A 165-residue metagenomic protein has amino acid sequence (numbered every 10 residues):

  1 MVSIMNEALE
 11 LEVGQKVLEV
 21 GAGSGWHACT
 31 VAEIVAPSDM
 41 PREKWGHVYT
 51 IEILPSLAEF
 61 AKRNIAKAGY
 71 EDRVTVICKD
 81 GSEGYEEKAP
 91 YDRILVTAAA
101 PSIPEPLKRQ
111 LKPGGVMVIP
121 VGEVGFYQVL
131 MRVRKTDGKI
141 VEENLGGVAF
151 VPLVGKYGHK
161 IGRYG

Functional and structural regions predicted by a protein language model:
M1-E7: A glycine-rich, Thr/Ser-enriched phosphate-binding loop motif common to dinucleotide/cofactor-binding enzymes
E10-V141: Conserved nucleotide-cofactor-binding alpha/beta core module
I140-G146, V154-G165: Class I S-adenosyl-L-methionine
V151: Glycine-rich phosphate/pyrophosphate-binding beta-alpha loops
